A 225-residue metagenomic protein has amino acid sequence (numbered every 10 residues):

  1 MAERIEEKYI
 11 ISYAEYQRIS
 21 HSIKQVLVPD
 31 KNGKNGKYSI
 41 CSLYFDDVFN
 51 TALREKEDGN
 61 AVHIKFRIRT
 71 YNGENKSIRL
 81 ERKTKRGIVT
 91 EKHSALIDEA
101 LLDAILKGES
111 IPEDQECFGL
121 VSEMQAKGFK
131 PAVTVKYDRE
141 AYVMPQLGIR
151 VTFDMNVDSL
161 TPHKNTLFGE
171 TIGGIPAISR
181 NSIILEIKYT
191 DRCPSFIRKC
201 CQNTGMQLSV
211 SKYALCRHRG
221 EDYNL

Functional and structural regions predicted by a protein language model:
M1-L225: Phosphate-end processing signature that detects enzymes handling 5′-triphosphorylated RNA and polyphosphate
